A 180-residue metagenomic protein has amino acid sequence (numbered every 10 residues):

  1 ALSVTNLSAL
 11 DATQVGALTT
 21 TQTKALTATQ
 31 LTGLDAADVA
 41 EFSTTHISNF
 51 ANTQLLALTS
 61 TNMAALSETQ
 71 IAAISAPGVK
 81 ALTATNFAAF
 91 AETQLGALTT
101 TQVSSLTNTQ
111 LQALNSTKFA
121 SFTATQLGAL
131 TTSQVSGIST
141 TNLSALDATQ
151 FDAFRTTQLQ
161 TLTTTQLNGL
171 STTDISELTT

Functional and structural regions predicted by a protein language model:
A1-T180: General marker for long, soluble alpha-helical cores
